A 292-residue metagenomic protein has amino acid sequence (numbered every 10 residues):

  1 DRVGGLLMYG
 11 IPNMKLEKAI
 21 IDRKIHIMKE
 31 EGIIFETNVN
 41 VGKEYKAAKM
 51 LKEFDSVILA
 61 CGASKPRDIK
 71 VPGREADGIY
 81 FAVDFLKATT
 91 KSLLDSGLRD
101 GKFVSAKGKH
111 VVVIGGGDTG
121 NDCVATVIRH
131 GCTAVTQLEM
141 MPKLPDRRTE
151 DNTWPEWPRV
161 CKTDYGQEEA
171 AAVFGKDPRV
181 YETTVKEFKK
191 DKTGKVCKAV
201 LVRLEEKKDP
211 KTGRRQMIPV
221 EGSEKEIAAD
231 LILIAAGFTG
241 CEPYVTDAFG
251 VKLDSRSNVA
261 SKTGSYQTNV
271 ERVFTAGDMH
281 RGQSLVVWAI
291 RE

Functional and structural regions predicted by a protein language model:
D1-V41, R67-R74, D84, D118-V173 (+2 more regions): Beta1-alpha1 glycine-rich phosphate/pyrophosphate-binding loop at the start of Rossmann-like nucleotide-binding domains
E17-R23, I34-E44, K49-V57, Y80 (+7 more regions): Catalytic cores of nucleotide-enabled group-transfer and carboxylate-activating enzymes in metabolic and assembly-line
D22-V71, K186-L201, E205-K208, L231-L233 (+1 more regions): Feature captures the FAD/FMN-dependent oxidoreductase FAD-binding
L59-A60, F81, V113, L201 (+2 more regions): Redox-cofactor binding/interface segments in oxidoreductases and associated redox assembly factors
E75-G108, K207-Q283: FAD-site-proximal beta/loop scaffold in flavoenzymes
D95-C132: Rossmann-like NAD(P)H-binding beta-loop-alpha module
G120-V124, H130, A276-E292: A conserved FAD-binding loop/helix module that cradles the flavin
V160, G166-K198, L204, S223: A glycine- and small/hydrophobic-rich beta-loop-beta segment that serves as a flexible "lid/hinge" or phosphate-binding
